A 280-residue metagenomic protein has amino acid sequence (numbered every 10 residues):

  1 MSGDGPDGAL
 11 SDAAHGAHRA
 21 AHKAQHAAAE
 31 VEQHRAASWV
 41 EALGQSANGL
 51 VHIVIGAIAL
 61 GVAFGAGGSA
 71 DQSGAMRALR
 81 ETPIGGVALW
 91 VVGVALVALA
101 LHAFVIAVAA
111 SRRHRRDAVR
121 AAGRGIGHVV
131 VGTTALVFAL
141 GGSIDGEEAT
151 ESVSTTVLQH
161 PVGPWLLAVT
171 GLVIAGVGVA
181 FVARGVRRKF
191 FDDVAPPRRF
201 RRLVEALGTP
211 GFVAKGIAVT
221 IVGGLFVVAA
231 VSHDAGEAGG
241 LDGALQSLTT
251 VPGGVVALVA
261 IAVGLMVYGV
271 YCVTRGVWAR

Functional and structural regions predicted by a protein language model:
S2-V91, A95, G276: An N-terminus-focused feature that recognizes amino-terminal "leader" regions
P6-L10, I106-G125, G185-T209, G276-R280: Cytoplasmic juxtamembrane regions at transmembrane-helix boundaries
R35-A36, I58, I84-R184: Hydrophobic, ordered structural segments
R35-H52, R115-H128, A206-I217: Alpha-helical transmembrane segments and their helix-start/interface "positive-inside/aromatic belt" motifs in integral
L60-D71, L136-E151, V227-A238: Membrane-helix interface motif
G74-L79, V153-V157, F200, A235-V256: Short, membrane-exposed interhelical loops at transmembrane-helix boundaries
L101, T170-V173, V177, L245-W278: Alpha-helical transmembrane segments and their immediate juxtamembrane interface regions
G208-T249: Glycine/small-residue-rich hydrophobic helix-like segments
